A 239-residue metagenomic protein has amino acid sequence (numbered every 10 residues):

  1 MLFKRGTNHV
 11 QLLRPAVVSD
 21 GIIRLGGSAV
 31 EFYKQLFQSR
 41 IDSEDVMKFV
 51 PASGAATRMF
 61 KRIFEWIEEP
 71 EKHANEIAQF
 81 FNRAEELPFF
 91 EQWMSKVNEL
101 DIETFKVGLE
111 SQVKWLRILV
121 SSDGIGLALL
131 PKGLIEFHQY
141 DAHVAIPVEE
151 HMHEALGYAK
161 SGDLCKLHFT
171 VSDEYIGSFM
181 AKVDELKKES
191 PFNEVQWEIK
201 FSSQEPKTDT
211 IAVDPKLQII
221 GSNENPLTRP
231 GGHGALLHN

Functional and structural regions predicted by a protein language model:
M1-Q11: Polybasic, low-complexity association/targeting segments
L12, V17-N239: Domain-scale recognition of functional cores that engage charged ligands
